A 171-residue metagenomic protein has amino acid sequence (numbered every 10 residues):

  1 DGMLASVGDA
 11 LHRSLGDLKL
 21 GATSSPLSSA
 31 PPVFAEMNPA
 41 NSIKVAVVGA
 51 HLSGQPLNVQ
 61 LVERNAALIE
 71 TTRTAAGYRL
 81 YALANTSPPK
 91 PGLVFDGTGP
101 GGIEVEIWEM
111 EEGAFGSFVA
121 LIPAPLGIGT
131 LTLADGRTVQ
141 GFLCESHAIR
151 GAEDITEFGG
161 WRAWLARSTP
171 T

Functional and structural regions predicted by a protein language model:
D1-N38: Structural helix-boundary/capping segments
N38-A40, V48, G97-G99: Domain-scale detector for complete catalytic domains at protein termini or as standalone homologs
S42-Q55: Anionic-ligand-binding alpha/beta catalytic cores of soluble enzymes and soluble regulatory domains that recognize
L57-T74: Short Gly/aromatic-enriched secondary-structure transition segments
T72-P100, W108-M110: Basic, polyanion-binding surface patches
L93-D135: Mid-chain, well-packed structural core segment of small domains
T132-T171: C-terminal edge-of-domain segments
